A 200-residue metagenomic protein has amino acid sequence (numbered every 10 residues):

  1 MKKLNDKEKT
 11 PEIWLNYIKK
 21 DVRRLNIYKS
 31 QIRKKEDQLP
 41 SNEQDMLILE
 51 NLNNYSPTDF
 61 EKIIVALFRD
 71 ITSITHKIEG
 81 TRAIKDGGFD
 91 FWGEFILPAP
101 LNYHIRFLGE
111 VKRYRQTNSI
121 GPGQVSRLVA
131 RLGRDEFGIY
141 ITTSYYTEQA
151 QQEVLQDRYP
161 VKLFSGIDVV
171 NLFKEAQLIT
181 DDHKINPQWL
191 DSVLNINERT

Functional and structural regions predicted by a protein language model:
M1-T200: Mixed-charge (Asp/Glu-Lys/Arg
